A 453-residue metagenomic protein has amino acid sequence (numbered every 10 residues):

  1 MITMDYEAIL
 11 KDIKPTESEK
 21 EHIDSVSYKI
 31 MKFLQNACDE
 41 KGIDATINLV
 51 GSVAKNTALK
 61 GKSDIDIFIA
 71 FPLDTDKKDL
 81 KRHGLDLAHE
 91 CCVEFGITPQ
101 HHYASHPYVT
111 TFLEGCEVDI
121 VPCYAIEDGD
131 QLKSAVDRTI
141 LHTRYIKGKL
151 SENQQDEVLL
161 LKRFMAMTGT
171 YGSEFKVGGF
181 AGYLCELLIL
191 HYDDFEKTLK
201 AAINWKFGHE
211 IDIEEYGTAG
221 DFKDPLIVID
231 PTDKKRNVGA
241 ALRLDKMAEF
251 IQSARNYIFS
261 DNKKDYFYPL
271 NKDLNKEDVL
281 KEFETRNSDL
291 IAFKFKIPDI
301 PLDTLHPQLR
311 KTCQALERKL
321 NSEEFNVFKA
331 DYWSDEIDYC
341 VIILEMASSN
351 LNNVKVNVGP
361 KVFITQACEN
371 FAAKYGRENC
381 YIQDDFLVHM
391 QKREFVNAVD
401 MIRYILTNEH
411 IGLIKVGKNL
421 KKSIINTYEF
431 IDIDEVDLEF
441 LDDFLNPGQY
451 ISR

Functional and structural regions predicted by a protein language model:
M1-K62, K77-K78, V109, C123-A125: N-terminal regions immediately upstream of nucleotidyltransferase
E19-H22, V26, I30, D76-G84 (+2 more regions): Short amphipathic alpha-helical segments
L34-A37, R82-Q131, L320, N326-L344: Conserved catalytic core of two-metal-ion nucleotidyltransferases
L59, S63, I67-P72, D119-E152: Hydrophobic, small-residue-rich alpha-helical packing segments that form membrane-like cores
I65-P72, I291-I300, V341-M346: Short, hydrophobic beta-strand segments
K81-L87, V356-K361: Short amphipathic alpha-helices in soluble, non-transmembrane regions that often serve as interface/regulatory elements
N153-W333, S349-N357: Conserved nucleotidyltransferase catalytic core and NTase-mimicking acidic/glycine-rich helix/loop elements in nucleic
S334-R453: Extended, charged low-complexity segments that frequently continue into or abut oligomerization scaffolds
